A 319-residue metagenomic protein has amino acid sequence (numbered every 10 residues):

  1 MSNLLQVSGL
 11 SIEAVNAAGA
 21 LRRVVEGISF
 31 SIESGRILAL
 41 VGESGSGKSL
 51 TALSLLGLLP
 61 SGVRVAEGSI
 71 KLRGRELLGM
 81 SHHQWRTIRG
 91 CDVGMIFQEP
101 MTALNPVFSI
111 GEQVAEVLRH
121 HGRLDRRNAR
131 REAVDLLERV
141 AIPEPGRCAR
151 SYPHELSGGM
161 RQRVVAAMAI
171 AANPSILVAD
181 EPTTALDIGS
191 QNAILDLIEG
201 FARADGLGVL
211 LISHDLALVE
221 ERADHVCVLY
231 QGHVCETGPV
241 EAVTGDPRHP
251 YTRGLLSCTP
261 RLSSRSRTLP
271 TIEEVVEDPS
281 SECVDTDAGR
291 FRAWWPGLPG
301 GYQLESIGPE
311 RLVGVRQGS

Functional and structural regions predicted by a protein language model:
R64-E76: Conserved ABC transporter NBD signature motif
N128-R147, L256: Conserved ABC ATPase "signature" region
P143-R147, P239-G318: Short catalytic/signature loops enriched in Gly
S151-L156, M160: Conserved ABC ATPase signature
A171-S175: A short, proline-enriched helix->beta-strand linker immediately N-terminal to the Walker B motif in ABC-type P-loop
V219-E221: A short, surface-exposed alpha-helical micro-motif characterized by mixed small hydrophobic and charged/polar residues
V234-G238: ABC ATPase "signature
